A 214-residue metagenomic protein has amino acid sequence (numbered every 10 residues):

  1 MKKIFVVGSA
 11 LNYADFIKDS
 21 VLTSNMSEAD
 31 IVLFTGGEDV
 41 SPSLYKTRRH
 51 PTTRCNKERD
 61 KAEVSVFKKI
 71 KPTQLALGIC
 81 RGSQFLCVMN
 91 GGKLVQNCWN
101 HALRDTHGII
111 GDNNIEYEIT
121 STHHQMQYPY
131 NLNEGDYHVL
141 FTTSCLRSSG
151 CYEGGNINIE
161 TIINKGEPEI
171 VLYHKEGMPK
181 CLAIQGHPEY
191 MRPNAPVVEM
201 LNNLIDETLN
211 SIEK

Functional and structural regions predicted by a protein language model:
M1-V21: Short, charged N-terminal beta->alpha structural module
V6, S27, F34, N56-T73 (+3 more regions): Amide-donor transfer/coupling interface in amidating biosynthetic enzymes
A14-I17, M26-S27, C87, Y130-L132: Short loop/helix-cap segments at secondary-structure boundaries that form the rim of catalytic
K18-L77, N90-G91, V95: Flexible gly/pro-rich beta->alpha loop and the following alpha-helix that scaffold active-site loops
G37-E38, S83, P188: Active-site metal-binding loops of divalent metal-dependent hydrolases
G78, G82, C87: Gly/Ala-rich beta-loop-alpha elbow adjacent to hydrolase catalytic centers
Q84, G92, Q125: Glycine-centered loop/turn positions within well-structured domains that cap or flank conserved ligand/cofactor-binding
M89-N90, L204: Hydrophobic residues on the short alpha-helix immediately C-terminal to a glycine-rich phosphate/catalytic loop
